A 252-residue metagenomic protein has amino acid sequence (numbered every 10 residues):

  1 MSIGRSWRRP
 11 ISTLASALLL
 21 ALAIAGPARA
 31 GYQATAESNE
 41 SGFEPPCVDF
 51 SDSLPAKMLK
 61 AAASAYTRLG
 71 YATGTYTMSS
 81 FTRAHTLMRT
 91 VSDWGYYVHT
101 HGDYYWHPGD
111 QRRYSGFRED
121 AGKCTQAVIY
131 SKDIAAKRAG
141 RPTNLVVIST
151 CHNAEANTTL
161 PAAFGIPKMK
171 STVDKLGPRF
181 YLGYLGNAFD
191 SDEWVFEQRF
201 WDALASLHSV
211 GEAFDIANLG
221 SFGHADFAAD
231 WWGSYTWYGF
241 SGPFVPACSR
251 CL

Functional and structural regions predicted by a protein language model:
I3-A15: Bacterial N-terminal signal peptides that target proteins for export
L14-A23: Bacterial N-terminal signal peptides
L22-G31: C-terminal region of N-terminal signal peptides and the immediate post-cleavage residues of exported proteins
A30-A121, I148: A domain-level signal for caspase-like cysteine endopeptidase catalytic cores and their zymogen-processing architecture
Y66, G70, Y97-T100, R138 (+4 more regions): Sec/Tat-exported extracytoplasmic proteins
L69, V91-G95, R141-L145, K175-F180: Loop/turn elements at helix/coil->beta-strand transitions in domains of secreted/extracellular proteins
D120-T150: Caspase-like (clan CD) cysteine peptidase catalytic core
L145, T150-L252: Active-site-proximal C-terminal subdomain of hydrolase catalytic domains
